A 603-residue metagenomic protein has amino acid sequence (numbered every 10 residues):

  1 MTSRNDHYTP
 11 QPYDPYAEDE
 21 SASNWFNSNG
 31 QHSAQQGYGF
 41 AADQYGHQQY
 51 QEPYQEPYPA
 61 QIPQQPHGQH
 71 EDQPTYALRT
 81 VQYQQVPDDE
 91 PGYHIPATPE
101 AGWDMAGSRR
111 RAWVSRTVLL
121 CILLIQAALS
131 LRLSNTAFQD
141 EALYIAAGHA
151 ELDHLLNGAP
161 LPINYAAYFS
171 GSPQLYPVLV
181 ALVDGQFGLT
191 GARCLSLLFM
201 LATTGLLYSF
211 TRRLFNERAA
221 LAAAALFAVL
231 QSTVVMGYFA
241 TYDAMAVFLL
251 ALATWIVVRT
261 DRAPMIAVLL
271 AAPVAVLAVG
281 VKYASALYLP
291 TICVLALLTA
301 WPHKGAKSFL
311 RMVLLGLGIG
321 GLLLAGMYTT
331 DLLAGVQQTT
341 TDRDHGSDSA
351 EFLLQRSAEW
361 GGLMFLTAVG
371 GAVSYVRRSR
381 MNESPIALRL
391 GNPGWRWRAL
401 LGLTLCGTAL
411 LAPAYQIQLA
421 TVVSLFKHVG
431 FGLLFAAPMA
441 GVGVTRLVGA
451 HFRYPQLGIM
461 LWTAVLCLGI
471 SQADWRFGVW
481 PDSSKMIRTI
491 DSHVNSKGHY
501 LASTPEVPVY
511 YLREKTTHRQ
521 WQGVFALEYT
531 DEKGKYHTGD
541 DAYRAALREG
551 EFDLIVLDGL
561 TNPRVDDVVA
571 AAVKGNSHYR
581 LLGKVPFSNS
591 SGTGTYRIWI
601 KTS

Functional and structural regions predicted by a protein language model:
M1-A128, L315: Start-transfer (signal-anchor) and selected internal transmembrane alpha helices of multi-pass inner/ER membrane
Q126, L143-V178: Extracytosolic helix-loop segments that constitute the early lumenal/periplasmic catalytic or substrate-binding loops
F138, S196, S232-M245: Short acidic/glycine- and proline-prone juxtamembrane loop motifs at membrane-interface regions of multi-pass membrane
R218, A253-V268, P302: Membrane-interface transmembrane helices that cradle and orient dolichyl/undecaprenyl
M236-G237, D243-A246, L287, L419-P455: Hydrophobic/aromatic-rich transmembrane helices and adjacent perimembrane loops
L277, L289-I386, L390-R398, G402 (+3 more regions): Transmembrane-lumen/periplasm boundary regions of multi-pass, lipid-linked membrane glycan transferases
L317-G321, G391-R398, P438, V442-S471: Signature aromatic-anchored transmembrane alpha helix within multi-pass, membrane-resident enzymes that catalyze glycan
A473-S484, I490-K533, R544, R548-V565 (+1 more regions): Short periplasmic/luminal acceptor-recognition loop of GT-C membrane glycosyltransferases, typified by
